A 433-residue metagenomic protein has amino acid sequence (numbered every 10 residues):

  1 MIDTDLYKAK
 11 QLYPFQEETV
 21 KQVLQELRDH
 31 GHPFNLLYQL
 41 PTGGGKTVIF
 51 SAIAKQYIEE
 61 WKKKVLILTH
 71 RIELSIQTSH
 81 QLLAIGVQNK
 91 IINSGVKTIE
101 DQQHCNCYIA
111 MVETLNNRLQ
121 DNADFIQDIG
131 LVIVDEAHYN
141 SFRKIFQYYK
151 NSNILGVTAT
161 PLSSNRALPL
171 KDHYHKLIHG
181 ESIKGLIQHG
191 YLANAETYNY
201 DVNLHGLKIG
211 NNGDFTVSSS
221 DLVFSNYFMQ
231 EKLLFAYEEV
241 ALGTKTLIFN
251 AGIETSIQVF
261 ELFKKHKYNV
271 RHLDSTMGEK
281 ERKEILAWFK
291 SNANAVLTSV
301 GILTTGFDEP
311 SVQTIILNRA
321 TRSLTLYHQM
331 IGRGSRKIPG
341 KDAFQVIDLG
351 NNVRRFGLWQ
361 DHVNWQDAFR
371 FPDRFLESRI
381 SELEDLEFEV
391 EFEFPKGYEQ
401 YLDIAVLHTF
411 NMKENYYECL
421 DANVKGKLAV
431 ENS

Functional and structural regions predicted by a protein language model:
M1-Q39: Conserved pre-motif I regulatory segment
H30-A54, F249: Walker A/P-loop
I76, I91-Q103, Q120, S256-E261 (+1 more regions): Conserved helicase ATPase core of P-loop NTP-dependent helicases/translocases
L131, S275-F369: Conserved RecA-like P-loop NTPase helicase motor core
H138-T197: Post-DEXD/H (motif II) to motif III coupling segment of the RecA-like Helicase ATP-binding lobe
K176-N250: Conserved interdomain linker/interface between the two RecA-like ATPase lobes of SF2 helicase motors
H179-A193, N211, I338-F394: A conserved SF2-helicase RecA2
E238, K245, T255, D361-S433: Long, largely alpha-helical accessory region at the distal end of helicase-like NTP-driven motors
